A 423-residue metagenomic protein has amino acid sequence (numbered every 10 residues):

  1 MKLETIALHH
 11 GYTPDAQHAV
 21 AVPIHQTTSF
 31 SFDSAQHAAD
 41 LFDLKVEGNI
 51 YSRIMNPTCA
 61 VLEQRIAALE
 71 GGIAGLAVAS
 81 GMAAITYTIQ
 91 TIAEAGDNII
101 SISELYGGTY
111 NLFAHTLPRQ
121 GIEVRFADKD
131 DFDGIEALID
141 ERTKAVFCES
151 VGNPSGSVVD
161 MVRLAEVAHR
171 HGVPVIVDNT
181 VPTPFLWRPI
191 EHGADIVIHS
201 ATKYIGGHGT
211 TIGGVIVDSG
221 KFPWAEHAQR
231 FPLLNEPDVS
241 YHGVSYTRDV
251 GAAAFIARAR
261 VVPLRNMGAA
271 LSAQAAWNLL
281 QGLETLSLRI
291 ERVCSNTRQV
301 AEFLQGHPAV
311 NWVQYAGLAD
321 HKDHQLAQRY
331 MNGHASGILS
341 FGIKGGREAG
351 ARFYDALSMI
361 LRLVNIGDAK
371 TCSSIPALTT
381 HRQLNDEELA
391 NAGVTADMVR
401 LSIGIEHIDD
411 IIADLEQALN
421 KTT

Functional and structural regions predicted by a protein language model:
M1, I73, A114, E123-V124 (+4 more regions): PLP-dependent enzyme catalytic core of the Aspartate aminotransferase-like
M1-V46: N-terminal glycine-rich, Lys/His-bearing helix-loop that initiates the first secondary-structure elements of many
K2-E4, H10-G11, P57, G367 (+1 more regions): Positively charged, small/polar-rich N-terminal and surface patches that mediate targeting and assembly and bind
A7-H9, T13, L76-G306: Conserved PLP-enzyme active-site core in the AAT-like
D15, S31-A35, P223-W224, L286 (+3 more regions): Short, acidic Gly/Pro/Ser/Thr-rich loop/turn segments
S34-T86, G108-T116: Conserved N-terminal alpha-helix of the aminotransferase class I/II PLP-enzyme fold
I290, R298, E302-Q305, A309-V399 (+1 more regions): Conserved C-terminal alpha-helix-loop-beta "cap" of PLP-dependent enzymes that closes/shapes the active-site mouth
